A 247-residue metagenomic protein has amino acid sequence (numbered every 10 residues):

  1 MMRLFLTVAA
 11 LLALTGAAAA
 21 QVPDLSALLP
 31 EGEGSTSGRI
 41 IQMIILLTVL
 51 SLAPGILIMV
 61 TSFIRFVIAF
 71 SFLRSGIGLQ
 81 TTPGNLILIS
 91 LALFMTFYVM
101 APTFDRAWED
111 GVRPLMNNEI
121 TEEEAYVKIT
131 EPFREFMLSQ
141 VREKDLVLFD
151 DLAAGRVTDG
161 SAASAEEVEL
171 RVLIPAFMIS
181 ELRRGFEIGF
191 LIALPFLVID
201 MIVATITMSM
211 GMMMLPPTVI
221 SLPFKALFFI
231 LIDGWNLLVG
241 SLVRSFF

Functional and structural regions predicted by a protein language model:
M1-Q21: N-terminal secretory/membrane targeting signals
A20-F247: Hydrophobic alpha-helical segments and their helix-loop boundaries in membrane and membrane-proximal proteins
